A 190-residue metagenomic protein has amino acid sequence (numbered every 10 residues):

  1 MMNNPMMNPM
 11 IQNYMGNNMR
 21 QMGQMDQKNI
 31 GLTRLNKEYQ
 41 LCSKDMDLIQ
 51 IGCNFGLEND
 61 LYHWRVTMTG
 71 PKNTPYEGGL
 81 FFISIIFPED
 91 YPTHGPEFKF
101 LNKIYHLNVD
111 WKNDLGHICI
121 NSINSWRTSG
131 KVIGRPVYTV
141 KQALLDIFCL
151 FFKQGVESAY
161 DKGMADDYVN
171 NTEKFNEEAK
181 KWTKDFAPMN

Functional and structural regions predicted by a protein language model:
M2-C42, G95-N190: Domain-scale recognition of soluble eukaryotic interaction modules
M22-K28, L32, N36-L80: N-terminal onset of structured domains
M68-G70, F87, F100: Hydrophobic residues in beta-strands and at strand termini
T74, E89, K103-L107: Flexible, active-site-adjacent loop/turn segments at secondary-structure boundaries
T74-G79, Y91-P92, K141: Alpha-helix initiation and capping sites
I86-G95: Proline-anchored loop/turn motifs at beta-strand termini and strand-loop-strand connectors
